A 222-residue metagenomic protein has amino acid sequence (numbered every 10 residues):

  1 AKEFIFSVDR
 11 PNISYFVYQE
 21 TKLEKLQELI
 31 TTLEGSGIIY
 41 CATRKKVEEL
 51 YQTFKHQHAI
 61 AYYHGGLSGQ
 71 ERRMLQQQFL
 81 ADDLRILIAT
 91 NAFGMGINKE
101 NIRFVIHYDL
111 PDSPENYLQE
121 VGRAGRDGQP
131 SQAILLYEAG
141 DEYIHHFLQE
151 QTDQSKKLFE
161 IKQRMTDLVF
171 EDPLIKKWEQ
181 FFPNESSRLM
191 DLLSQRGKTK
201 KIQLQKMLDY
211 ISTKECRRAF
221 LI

Functional and structural regions predicted by a protein language model:
A1-T32: Interdomain hinge/linker at the junction between the two RecA-like core domains of SF2 helicases
L33-E48, Q52-R73, Q77-N91, K99-I222: C-terminal helicase lobe
